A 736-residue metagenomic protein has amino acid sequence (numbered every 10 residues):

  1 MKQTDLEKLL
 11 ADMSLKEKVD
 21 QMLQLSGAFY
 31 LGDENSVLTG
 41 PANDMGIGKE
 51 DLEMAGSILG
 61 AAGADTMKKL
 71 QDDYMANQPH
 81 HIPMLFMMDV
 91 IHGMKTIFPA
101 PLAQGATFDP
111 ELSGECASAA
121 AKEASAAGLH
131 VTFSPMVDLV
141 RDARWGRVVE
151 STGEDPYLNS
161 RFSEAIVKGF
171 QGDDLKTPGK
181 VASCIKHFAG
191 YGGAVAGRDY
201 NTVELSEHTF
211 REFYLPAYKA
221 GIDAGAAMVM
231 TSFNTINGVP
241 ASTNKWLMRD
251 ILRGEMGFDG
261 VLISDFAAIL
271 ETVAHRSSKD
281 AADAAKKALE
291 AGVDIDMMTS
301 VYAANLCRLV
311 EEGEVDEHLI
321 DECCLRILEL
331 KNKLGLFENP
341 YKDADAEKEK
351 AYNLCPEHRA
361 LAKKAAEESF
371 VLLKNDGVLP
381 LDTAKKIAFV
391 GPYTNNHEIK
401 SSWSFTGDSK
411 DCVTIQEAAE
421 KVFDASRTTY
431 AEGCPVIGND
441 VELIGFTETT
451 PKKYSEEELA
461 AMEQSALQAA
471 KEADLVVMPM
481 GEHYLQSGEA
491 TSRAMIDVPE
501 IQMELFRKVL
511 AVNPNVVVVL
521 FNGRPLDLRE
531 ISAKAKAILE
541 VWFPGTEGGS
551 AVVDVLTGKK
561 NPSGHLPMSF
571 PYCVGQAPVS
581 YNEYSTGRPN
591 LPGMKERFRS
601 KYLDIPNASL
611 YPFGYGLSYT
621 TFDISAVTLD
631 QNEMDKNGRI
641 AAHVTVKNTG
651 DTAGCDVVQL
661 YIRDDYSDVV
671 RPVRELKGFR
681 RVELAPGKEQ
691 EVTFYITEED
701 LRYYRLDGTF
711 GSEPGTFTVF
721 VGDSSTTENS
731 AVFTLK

Functional and structural regions predicted by a protein language model:
M1-R702, G711-T727, V732-K736: Glycoside hydrolase catalytic-domain context in secreted enzymes
R705-D707: Flexible, membrane-facing loop/turn or short amphipathic-helix motifs that contact lipid bilayers or gate lipid-binding
